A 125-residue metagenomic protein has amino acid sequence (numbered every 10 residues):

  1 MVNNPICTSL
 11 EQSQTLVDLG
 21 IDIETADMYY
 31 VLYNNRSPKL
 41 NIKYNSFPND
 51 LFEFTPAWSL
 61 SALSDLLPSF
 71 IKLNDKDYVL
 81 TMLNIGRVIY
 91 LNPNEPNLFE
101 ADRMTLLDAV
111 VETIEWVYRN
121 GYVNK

Functional and structural regions predicted by a protein language model:
M1-K125: Glycine-rich anion-binding surface patch
